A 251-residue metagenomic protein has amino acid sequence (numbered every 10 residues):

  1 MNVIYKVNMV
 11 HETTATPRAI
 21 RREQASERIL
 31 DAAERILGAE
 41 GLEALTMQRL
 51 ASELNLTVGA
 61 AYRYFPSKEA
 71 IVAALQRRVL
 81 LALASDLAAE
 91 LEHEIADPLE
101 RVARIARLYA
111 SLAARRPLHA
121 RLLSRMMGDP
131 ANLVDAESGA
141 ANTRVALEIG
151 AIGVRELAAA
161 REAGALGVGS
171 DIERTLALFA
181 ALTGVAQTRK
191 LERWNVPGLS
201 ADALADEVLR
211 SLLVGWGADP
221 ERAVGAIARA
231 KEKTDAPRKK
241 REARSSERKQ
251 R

Functional and structural regions predicted by a protein language model:
M1-Q24, I95, P220-R251: N-terminal intrinsically disordered/low-complexity leader segments
R22, Q76, L80, V102 (+2 more regions): Amphipathic, non-transmembrane alpha-helical scaffold segments
R22-A33, L50, L75-L83, L87 (+1 more regions): Generic hydrophobic, amphipathic alpha-helix propensity
R28, I36-A70, A74: Helix-turn-helix
A32-I36, L112, A181: Short amphipathic alpha-helical elements of helix-turn-helix/winged-helix folds
A74, A88-R121, T175-L178: Hydrophobic alpha-helical connector segments
L87-E94, S124-A131, R189-R193: Secondary-structure edge/capping motif, primarily at the C-terminal ends of alpha-helices and the immediately following
A120-R125, G139-T143, G150, R161-R210 (+1 more regions): Hydrophobic/aromatic-rich alpha-helical bundle segments in the mid-to-C-terminal region
